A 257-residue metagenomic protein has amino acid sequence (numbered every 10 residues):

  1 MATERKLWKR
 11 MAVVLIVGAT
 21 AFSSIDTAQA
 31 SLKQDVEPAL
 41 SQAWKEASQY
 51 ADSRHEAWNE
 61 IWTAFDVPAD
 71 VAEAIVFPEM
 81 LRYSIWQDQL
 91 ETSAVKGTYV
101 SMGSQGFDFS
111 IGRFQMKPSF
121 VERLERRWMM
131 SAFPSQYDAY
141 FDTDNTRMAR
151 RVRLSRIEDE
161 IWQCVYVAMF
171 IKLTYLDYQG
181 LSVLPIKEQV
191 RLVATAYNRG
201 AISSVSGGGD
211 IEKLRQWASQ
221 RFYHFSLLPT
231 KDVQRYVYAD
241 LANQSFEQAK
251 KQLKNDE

Functional and structural regions predicted by a protein language model:
M1, A21-F22: Intrinsically disordered, low-complexity segments
T3-A12: Bacterial N-terminal signal peptides that target proteins for export
A12-A21: Bacterial N-terminal signal peptides
A28-A30: Boundary at the C-terminal end of the N-terminal hydrophobic targeting segment
L32-D256: Catalytic glycan-binding domains that act on GlcNAc-containing polysaccharides
